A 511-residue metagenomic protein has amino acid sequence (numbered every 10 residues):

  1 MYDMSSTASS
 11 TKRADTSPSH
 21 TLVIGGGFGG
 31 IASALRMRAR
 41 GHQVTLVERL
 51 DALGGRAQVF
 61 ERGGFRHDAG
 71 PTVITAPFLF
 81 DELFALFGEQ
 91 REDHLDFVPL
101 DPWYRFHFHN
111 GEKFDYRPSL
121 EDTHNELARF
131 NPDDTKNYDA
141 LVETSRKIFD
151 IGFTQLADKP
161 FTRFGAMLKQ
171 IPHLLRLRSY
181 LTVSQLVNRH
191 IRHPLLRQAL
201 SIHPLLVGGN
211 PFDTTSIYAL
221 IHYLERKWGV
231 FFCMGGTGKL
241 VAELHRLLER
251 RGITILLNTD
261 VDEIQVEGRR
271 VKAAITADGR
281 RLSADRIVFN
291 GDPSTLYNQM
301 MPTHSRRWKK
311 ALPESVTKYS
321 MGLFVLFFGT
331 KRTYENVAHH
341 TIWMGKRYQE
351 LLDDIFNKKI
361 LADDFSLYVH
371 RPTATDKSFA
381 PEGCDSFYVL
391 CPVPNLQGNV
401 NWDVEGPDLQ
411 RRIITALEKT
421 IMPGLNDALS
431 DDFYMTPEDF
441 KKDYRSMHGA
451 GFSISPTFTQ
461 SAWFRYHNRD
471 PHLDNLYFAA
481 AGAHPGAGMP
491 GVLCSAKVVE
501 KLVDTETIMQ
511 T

Functional and structural regions predicted by a protein language model:
M1-L22, A39-R40, T457-F464, I508-T511: Extreme N-terminal leader/targeting segments of oxidoreductases
R13-K147: N-terminal glycine-rich phosphate/pyrophosphate-binding loop and immediately adjacent elements
P71, A481-V503: A conserved FAD-binding loop/helix module that cradles the flavin
H107-T214: Rossmann-like flavin
H193-V207, A362-Y368, P423-P485: A glycine-rich dinucleotide-binding beta-alpha-beta segment and adjacent secondary-structure elements that constitute
L220-I275: Helical element adjacent to the flavin cofactor pocket in flavoenzyme catalytic cores
D262-P381: Mid-domain catalytic core of redox enzymes that form a hydrophobic substrate pocket/lid adjacent to a catalytic redox
K331-F440: C-terminal segments that line or cap access tunnels to active or ligand-binding sites in enzymes and enzyme-associated
